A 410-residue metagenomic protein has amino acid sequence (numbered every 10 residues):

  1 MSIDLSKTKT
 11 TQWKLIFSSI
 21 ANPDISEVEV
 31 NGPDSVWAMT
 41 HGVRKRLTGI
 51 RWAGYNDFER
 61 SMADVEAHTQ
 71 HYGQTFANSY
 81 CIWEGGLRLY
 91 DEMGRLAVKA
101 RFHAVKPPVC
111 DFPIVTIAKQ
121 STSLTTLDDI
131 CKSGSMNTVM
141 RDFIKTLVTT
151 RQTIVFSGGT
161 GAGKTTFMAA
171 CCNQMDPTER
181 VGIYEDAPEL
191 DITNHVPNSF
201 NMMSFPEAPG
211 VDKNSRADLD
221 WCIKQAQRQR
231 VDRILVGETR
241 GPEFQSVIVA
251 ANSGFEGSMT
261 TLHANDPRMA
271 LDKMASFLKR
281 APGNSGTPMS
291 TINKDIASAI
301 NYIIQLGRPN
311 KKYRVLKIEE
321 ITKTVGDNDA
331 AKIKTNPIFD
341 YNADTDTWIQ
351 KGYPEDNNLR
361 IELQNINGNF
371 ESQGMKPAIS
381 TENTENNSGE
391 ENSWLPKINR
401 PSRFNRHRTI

Functional and structural regions predicted by a protein language model:
M1-T10, K311-I410: NTP-binding/hydrolysis catalytic cores, primarily Walker-type P-loop NTPases
S2-E27, T69, A77-Y90: Phosphate-interacting basic helix/loop segments used at nucleotide- and nucleic-acid interfaces
V28, A104, F255, I300: Residue-level signature of catalytic and energy-coupling elements of molecular machines, predominantly ATP/GTP-dependent
M39, V43-T150, H195: P-loop NTP-binding catalytic core
R151-V155, T160, A170-A297: Switch/coupling sub-region of P-loop NTPases
K164: Conserved lysine of the Walker
T261-T335, N342-A343: Replace "adjacent to P-loop NTPase cores in ATP/GTP-dependent enzymes" with "adjacent to NTP-binding cores
